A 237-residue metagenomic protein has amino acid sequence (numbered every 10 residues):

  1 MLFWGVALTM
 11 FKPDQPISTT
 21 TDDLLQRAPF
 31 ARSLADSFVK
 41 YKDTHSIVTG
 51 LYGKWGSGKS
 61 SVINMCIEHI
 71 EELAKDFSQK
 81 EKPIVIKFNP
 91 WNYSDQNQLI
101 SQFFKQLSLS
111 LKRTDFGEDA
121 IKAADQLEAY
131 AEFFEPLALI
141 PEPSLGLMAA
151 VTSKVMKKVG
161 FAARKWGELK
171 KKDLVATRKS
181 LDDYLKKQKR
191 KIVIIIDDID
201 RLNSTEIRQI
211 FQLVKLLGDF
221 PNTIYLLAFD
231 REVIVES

Functional and structural regions predicted by a protein language model:
M1-Y93, I100-S101, L217: Walker A/P-loop-proximal flanking segment of P-loop NTPase domains
T21, G53, P90, E168 (+2 more regions): Generic amphipathic alpha-helical segments used as scaffolds and interaction surfaces in large, multi-domain proteins
K40, T44, A129-F133, F220: Membrane-interface junctions
H45, T114-E118, E206, Y225: Short, flexible/disordered secondary-structure transition segments
I47-T49, A120-I121, I195: Short coil/turn segments at secondary-structure boundaries
S60-N64, Q98-L99, S204-R208, E236-S237: A short acidic (Asp/Glu
I63, E68-K187: P-loop NTPase nucleotide-binding core
D173-E236: Conserved Walker B catalytic segment
